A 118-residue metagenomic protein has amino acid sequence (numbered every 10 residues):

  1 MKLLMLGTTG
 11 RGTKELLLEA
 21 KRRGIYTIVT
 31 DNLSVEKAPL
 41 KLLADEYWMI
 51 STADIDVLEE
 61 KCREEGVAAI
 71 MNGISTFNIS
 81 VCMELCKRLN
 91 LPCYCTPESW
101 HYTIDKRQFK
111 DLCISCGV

Functional and structural regions predicted by a protein language model:
M1-S99, Q108: ATP-binding N-terminal substructure of ATP-dependent carboxylate-amine bond-forming enzymes
D105-V118: Active-site nucleotide/adenylate-binding loops and adjacent lid/helix of ATP-dependent enzymes
